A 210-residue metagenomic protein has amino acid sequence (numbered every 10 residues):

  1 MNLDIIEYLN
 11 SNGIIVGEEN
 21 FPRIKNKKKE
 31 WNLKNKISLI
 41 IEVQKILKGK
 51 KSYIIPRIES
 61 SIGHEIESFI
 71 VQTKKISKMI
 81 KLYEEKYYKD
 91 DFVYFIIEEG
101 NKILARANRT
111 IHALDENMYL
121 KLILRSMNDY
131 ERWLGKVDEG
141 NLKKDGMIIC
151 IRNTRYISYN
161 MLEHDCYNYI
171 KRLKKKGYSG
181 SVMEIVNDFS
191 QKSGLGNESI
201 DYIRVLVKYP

Functional and structural regions predicted by a protein language model:
M1-S61: ATP-binding pocket architecture of kinase catalytic cores
N2-S11, W133, D138, I170-V182: An acidic intrinsically disordered interaction segment
F21, K27-N35, N187-P210: Helix-rich C-terminal or lid/interface subdomains of diverse kinases
I24-K28, P56-R132, E184: ATP-dependent phospho-/nucleotidyl transfer catalytic cores
L33-I40, E163-C166, S199: Short runs of predominantly hydrophobic/aromatic residues within well-ordered alpha helices that form helix-helix
V43, D115-C166: Active-site acidic catalytic loop and adjacent metal/ATP-binding pocket of ATP-dependent phosphoryl transfer enzymes
G49-Y53, E116, S179: Short, solvent-exposed secondary-structure capping/transition elements
Y159-G196, V207-P210: Active-site activation/catalytic loop segments of kinase-like enzymes and analogous catalytic loops in related
